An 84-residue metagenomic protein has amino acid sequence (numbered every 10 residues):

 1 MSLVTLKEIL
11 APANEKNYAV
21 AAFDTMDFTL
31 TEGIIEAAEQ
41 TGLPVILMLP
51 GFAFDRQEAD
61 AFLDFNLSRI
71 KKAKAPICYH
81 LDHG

Functional and structural regions predicted by a protein language model:
M1-A21: N-terminal amphipathic alpha-helix/helix-capping segment at the start of soluble metabolic enzymes
K7-E8, L30, A53-G84: N-terminal active-site wall of soluble small-molecule enzyme domains
N14, E39, K71: Anion (oxyanion) recognition and catalysis
A19-D24, V45-L49, I77-H83: Hydrophobic faces of well-ordered beta-strands that scaffold small-molecule active sites in alpha/beta enzyme cores
E39, L43-F54: Short, well-structured secondary-structure segments
